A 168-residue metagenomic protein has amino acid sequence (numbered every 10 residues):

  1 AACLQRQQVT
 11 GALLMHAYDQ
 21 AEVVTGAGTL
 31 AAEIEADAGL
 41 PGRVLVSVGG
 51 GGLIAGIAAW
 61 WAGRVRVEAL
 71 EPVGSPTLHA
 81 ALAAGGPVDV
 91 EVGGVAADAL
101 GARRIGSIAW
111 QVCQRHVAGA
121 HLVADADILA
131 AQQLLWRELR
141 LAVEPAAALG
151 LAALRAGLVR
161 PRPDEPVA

Functional and structural regions predicted by a protein language model:
A1-A168: PLP-dependent amino-acid enzyme catalytic core
